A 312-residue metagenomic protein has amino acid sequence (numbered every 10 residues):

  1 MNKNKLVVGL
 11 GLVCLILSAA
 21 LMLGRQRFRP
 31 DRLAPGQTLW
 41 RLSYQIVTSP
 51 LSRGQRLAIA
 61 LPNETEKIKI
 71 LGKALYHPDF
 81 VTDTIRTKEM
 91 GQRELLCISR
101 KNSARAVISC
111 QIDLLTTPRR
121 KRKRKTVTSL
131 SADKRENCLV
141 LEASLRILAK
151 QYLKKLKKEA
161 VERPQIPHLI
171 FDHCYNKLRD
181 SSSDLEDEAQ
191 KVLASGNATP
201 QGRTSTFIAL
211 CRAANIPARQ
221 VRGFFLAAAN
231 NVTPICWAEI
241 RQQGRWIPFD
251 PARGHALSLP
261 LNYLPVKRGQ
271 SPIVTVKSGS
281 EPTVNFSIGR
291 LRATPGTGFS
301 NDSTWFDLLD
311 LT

Functional and structural regions predicted by a protein language model:
M1-K3: N-terminal Lys/Arg-rich, disordered targeting/topogenic segments
K5-R120: Intrinsically disordered, low-complexity N-terminal segments that are enriched in acidic
P50-S52, K101-A106, E159-V161, R212-N215 (+1 more regions): A short, structured loop/turn motif at beta-sheet edges
L57, I170, G196-F224, N231-P234 (+1 more regions): Cysteine-centered nucleophilic/redox motifs
S109-D113, P217, E239, W246: Residues within well-ordered beta-strands of beta-sheet-rich folds
I112-T199, T206, A214, P272 (+1 more regions): Secondary-structure boundary elements
S181-A189, Q220-F224, P251: Surface-exposed patches in mature extracellular/periplasmic domains of secreted proteins
L226-T312: Active-site rim recognition segments
